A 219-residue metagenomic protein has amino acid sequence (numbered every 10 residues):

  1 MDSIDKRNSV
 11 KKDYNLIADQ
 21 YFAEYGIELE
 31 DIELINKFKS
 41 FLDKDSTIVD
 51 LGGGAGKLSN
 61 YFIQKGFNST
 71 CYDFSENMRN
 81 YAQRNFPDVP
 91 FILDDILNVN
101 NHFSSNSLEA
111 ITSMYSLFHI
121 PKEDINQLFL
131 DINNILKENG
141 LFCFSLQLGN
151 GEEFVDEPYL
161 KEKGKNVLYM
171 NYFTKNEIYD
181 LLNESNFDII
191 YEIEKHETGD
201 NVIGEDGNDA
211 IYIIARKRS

Functional and structural regions predicted by a protein language model:
M1-D43, N150: Conserved class I S-adenosyl-L-methionine
V49, A55-V99: Class I SAM-dependent methyltransferase SAM/SAH-binding core
N101-I111: A short acidic, Gly/Pro-enriched loop at the edge of an enzyme's catalytic core that lines a small-molecule cofactor
E109-D124: A short SAM/SAH-binding and catalytic strip from SAM-dependent methyltransferases
N126-E138: A short glycine-rich, Lys/Arg-flanked "PGG" loop and its adjoining helix->strand segment in the class I
C143-Y169: Conserved class I S-adenosyl-L-methionine
M170-S185: Short alpha-helix
F187-T198: Conserved S-adenosyl-L-methionine
